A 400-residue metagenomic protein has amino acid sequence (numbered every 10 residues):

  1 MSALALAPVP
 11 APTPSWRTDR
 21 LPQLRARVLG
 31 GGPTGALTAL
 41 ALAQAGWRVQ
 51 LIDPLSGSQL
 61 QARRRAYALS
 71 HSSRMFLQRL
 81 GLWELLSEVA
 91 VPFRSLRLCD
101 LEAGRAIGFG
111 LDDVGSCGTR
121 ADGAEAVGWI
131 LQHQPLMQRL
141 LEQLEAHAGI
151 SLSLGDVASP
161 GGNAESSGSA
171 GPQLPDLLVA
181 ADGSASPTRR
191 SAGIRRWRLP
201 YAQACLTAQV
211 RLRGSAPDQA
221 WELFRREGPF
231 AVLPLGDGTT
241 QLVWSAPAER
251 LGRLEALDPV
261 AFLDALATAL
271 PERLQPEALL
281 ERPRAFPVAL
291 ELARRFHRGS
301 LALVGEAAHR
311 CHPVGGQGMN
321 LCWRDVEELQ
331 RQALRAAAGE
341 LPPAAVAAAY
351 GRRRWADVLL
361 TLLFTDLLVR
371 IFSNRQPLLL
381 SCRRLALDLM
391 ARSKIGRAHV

Functional and structural regions predicted by a protein language model:
M1-R27, Q44-A45: Extreme N-terminal leader/targeting segments of oxidoreductases
A5-T13, R331-H399: C-terminal helical "tail/cap" subdomain of flavin- and related membrane-associated enzymes
W16-P22, M75, R79, L85-S191 (+2 more regions): Conserved N-terminal helical subregion
L24-L51: N-terminal Rossmann-like FAD-binding beta1-loop-alpha1 element of flavoenzymes
T34, G57, A185: Conserved Rossmann-like nucleotide-cofactor binding loop
A43-R65: Glycine-rich FAD pyrophosphate-binding loop
L77, L177-R284: Conserved FAD-binding catalytic core of PHBH/FMO-like flavoproteins
G252-P342: FAD/FMN-dependent oxidoreductases across multiple families
